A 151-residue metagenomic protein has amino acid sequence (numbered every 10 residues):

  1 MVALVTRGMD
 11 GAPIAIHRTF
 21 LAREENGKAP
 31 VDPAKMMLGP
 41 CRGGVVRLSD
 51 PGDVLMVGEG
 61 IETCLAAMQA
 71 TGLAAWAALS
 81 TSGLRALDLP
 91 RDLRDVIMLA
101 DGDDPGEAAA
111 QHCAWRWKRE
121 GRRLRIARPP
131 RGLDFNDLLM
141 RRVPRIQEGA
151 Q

Functional and structural regions predicted by a protein language model:
M1-D95: Phosphate-handling DNA/RNA-contact segment within nucleic-acid enzymes
R7-P13, V54-V57, L89-Q151: Replication-associated primase and helicase/ATPase modules
